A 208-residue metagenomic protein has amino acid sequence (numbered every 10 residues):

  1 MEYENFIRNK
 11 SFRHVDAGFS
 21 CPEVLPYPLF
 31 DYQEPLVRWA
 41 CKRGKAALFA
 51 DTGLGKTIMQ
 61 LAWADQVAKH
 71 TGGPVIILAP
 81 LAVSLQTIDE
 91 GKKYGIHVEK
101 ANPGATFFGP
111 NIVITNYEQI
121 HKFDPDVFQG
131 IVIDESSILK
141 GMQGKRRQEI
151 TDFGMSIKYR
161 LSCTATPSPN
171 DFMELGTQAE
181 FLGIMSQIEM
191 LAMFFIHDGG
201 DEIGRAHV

Functional and structural regions predicted by a protein language model:
I7-F49: Conserved pre-motif I regulatory segment
R43-W63, S136: Walker A/P-loop
T57-W63, T71-G95, P169-L175: Conserved Walker A/P-loop ATP-binding site and its immediately adjacent core in helicase/helicase-like ATPase domains
G72-P74, K93, G130, R147-R205: Conserved P-loop NTPase motor "coupling/switch" region that bridges the ATPase
A82-A105, L182-S186: Conserved helix-turn-beta segment of the N-terminal RecA-like "Helicase ATP-binding" lobe in SF1/SF2 helicases
F107-K122, C163: Conserved two-lobed SF2 helicase motor
D124-D126, S136-T151, F172: Conserved ATPase-coupling elements of RecA-like P-loop NTPase cores
